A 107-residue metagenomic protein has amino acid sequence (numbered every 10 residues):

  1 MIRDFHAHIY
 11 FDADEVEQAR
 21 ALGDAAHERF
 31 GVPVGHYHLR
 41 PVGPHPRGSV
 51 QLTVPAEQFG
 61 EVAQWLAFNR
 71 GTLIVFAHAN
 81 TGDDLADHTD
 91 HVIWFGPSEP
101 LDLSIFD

Functional and structural regions predicted by a protein language model:
M1-D107: Long, contiguous binding/interaction regions
